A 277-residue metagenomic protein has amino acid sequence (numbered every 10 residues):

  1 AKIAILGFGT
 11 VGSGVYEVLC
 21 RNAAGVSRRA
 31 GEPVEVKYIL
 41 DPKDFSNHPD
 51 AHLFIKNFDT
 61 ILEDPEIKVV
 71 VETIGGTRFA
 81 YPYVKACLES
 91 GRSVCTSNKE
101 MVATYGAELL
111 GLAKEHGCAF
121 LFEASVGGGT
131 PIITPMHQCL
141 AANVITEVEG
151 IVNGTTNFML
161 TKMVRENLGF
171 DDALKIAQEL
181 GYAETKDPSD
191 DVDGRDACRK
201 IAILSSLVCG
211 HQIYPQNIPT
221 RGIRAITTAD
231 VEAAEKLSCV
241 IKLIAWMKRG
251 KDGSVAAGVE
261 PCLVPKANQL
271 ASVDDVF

Functional and structural regions predicted by a protein language model:
A1-S90: N-terminal glycine-/serine-/threonine-rich beta1-alpha1-beta2 phosphate-ribose binding loop of Rossmann-like
L6, E72-I74, S97, T104 (+1 more regions): Structural motif
L6, T10, G14, V34 (+12 more regions): Conserved active-site and cofactor/substrate-binding residues in soluble primary-metabolism enzymes
I67, K114-Y182, P188-D196: Rossmann-like NAD(P)H-binding beta-loop-alpha module
G75-T77, S125, N153, C262-P265: Short glycine-rich anion-binding loops that position phosphate/pyrophosphate groups of nucleotides and phosphorylated
A80-S90, K99-Q138: Rossmann-fold NAD(P)-binding glycine/threonine-rich loop
S93-C95: A short hydrophobic/small-residue beta-strand
A173-S272, F277: Substrate-binding/catalytic subdomain of NAD(P)-dependent oxidoreductase enzymes
